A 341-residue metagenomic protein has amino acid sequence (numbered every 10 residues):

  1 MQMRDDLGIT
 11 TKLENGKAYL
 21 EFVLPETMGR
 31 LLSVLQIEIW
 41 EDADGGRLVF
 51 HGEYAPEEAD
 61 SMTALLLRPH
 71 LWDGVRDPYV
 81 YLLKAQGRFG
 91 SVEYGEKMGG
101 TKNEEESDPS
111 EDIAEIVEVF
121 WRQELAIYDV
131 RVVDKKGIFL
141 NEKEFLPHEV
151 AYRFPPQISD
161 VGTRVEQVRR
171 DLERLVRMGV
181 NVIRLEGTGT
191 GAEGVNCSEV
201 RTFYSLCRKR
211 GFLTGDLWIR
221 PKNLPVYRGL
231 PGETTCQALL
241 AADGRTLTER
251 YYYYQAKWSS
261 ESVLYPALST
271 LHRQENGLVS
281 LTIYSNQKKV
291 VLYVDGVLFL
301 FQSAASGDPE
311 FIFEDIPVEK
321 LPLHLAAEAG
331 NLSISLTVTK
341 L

Functional and structural regions predicted by a protein language model:
M1-E186, G191-G194, S198, T202 (+2 more regions): Secreted/periplasmic carbohydrate-active enzymes, especially glycoside hydrolases
M1-Q2, Y254-V263: Proline/serine/threonine-rich low-complexity linkers at boundaries of modular beta-sandwich domains
D60, R164, L230, G244-T248: Short, structured coil/loop segments at alpha-helix boundaries
D129, P221, C236-A238: Generic secondary-structure boundary/loop-capping signal
A192-L224, A242, Y253, K257: Catalytic-core region of carbohydrate-active enzymes that cleave or remodel glycosidic bonds
N223-G232: Substrate-binding cleft/loops of secretory-pathway carbohydrate-active enzymes
T235-Q237, A241-Y252: A eukaryote-biased signal for short, well-structured alpha-helical docking elements
